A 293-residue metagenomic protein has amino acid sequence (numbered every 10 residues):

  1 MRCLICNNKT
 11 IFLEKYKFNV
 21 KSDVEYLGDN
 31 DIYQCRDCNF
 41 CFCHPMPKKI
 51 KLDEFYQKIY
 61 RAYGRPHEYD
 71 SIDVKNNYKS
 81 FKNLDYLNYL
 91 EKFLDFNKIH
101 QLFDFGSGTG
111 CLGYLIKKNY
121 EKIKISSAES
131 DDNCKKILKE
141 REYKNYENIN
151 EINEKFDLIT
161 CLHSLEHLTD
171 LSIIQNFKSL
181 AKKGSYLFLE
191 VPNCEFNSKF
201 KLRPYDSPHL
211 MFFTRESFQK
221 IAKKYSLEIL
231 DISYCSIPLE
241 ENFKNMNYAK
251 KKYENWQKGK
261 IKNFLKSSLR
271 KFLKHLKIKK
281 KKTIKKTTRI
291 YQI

Functional and structural regions predicted by a protein language model:
M1-L162, L171-I174, S233-C235, G259-I261 (+1 more regions): Conserved N-terminal segment of class I S-adenosyl-L-methionine
F18-N19, F188-I221: Short, glycine-/aromatic-enriched active-site segment of Class I SAM-dependent methyltransferases
C134, E195-N197, S236-P238: Feature marks short, surface-exposed loop/turn motifs that line or immediately flank catalytic pockets and channel
H167: Phosphate-binding active sites in nucleotide-utilizing proteins
S172-Y186: A short glycine-rich, Lys/Arg-flanked "PGG" loop and its adjoining helix->strand segment in the class I
F218-K252: Substrate-binding/catalytic lobe of Class I Rossmann-like enzymes that use SAM or dcSAM, i.e., the mid-to-C-terminal
L239-I293: Membrane-proximal basic amphipathic "stem/tether" segments
